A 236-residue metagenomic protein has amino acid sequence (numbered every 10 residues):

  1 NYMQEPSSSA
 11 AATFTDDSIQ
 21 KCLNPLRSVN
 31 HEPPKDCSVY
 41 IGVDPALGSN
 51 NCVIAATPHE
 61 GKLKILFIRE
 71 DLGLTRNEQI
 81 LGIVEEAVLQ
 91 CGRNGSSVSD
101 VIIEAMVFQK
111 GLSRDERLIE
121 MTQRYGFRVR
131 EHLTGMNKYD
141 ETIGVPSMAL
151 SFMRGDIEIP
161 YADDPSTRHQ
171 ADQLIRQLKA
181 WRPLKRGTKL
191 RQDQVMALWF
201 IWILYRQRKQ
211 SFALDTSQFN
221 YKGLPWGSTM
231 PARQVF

Functional and structural regions predicted by a protein language model:
N1-E5, A11-I19, E104, I159-S166 (+2 more regions): Short coil/turn segments at secondary-structure boundaries
N1-V43: ATPase catalytic-site recognition across NTP-hydrolyzing enzymes
N1-Y2, P6, R176-Q218: P-loop NTPase motor core of the ASCE superfamily
S9, E60-W181, A232-F236: Mg2+-dependent endonuclease catalytic cores in nucleic-acid-processing enzymes, primarily RNase H-like
A11, T15, W199-F236: Acidic two-metal-ion nuclease catalytic site recognized across multiple nuclease folds, prominently DnaQ/RNase D-T
P33-H59: Gly/Thr-rich phosphate-binding beta-strand-loop-beta motif of the actin/hexokinase/Hsp70
D36, L47-S49, N77, E141 (+2 more regions): Active-site-proximal structural scaffolding
G48-N50, S96, R208: A cross-taxa feature marking solvent-exposed loop/turn segments within ectodomains of secreted and single-pass membrane
